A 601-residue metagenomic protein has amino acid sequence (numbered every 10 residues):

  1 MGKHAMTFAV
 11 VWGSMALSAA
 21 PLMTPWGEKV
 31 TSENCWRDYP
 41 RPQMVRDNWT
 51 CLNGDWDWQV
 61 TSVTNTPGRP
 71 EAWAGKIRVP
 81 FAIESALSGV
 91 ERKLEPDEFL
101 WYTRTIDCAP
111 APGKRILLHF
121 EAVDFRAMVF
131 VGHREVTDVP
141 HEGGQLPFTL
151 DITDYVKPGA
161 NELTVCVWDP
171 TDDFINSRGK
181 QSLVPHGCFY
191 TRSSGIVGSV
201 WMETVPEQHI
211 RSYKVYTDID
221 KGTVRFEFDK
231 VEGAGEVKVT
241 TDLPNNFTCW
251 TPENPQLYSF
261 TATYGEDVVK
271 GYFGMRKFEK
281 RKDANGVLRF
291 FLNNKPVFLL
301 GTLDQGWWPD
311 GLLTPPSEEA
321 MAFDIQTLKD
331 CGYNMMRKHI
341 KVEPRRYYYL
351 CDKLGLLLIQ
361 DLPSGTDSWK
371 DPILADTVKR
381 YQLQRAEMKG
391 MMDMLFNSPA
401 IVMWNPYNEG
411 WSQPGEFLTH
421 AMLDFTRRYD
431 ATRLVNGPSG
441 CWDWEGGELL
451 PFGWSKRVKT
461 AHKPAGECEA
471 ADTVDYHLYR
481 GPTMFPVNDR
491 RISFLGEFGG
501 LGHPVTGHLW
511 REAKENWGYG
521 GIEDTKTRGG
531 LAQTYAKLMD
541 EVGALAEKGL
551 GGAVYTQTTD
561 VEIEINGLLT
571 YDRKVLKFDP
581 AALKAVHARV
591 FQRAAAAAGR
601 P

Functional and structural regions predicted by a protein language model:
A9-A19: Hydrophobic h-region of N-terminal signal peptides that target proteins for export in Gram-negative bacteria
A20-H119, S177-F189, S193-G198, P206 (+2 more regions): Extended carbohydrate-recognition surfaces in non-catalytic/accessory domains of CAZymes and lectin-like proteins
P40, M44-G68, V123, R192-G195 (+4 more regions): Substrate-binding clefts and catalytic carboxylate motifs of secreted carbohydrate-active enzymes
W56, H133, V200, Y258 (+8 more regions): Conserved, mostly hydrophobic/aromatic
D57-T61, R92-I210, V342-P344, L354-I359: Accessory beta-strand-rich segments of carbohydrate-active enzymes
F130, D138-T153, C166, D172-L183 (+4 more regions): Active-site mouth of glycoside hydrolases
D154-A160, T223-N285: Extended acidic/polar, glycine-enriched regions that form or flank non-catalytic beta-rich accessory modules
T204-V231, A284-R289, A588-P601: Surface beta-strand/loop "capping" patches
